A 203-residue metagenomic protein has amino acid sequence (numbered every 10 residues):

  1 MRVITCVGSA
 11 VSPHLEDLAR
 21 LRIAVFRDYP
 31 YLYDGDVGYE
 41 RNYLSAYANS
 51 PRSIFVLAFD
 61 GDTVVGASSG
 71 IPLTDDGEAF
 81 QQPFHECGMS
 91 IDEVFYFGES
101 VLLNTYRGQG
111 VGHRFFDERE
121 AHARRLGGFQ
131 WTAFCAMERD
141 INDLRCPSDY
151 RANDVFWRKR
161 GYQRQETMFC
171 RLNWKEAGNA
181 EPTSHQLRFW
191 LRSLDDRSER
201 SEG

Functional and structural regions predicted by a protein language model:
R2-L18: A short beta-loop-alpha structural element at the N-terminal edge of CoA-dependent acyl/N-acetyltransferase catalytic
H14, E120-L126, Q130, E176-W190: C-terminal/domain-terminus segments
R20-G35: Helix-loop element at the rim of GNAT/NAT acetyltransferase active sites that forms part of the acceptor-substrate
Y31-V56, D60, S69: Active-site rim helix/loop that mediates acceptor-substrate recognition in acyltransferases
A67-S100, L144-R145, M168-P182: Conserved acyl-donor/pantetheine-binding loop and adjacent beta-alpha core of acyl/acetyltransferases and related
V94-F97, F116, A123-D149: Conserved GNAT acetyl-CoA-binding A-motif
L102, G108-R124: Conserved acetyl-CoA-binding loop-helix of GNAT-fold acetyltransferases
D149-V155, R160-Q163, T167-G203: C-terminal "cap" of GNAT-fold acetyltransferases
